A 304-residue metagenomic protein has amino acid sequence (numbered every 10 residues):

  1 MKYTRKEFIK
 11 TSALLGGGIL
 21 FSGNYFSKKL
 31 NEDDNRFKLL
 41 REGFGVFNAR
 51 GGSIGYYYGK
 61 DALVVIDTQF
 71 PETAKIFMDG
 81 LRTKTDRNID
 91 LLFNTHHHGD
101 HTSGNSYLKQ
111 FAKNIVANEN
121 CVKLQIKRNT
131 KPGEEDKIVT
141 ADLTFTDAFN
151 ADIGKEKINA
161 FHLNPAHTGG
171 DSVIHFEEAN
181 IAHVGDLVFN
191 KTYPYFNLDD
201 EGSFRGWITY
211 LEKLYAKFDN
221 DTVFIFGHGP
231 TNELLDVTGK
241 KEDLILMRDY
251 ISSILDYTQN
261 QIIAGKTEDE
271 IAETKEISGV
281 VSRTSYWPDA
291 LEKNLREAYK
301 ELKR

Functional and structural regions predicted by a protein language model:
M1-G16: N-terminal secretory signal peptides and thylakoid transit peptides that target proteins across membranes
K38-D79, I174-H175, N180-D186: Conserved beta-strand hairpin/beta-sheet module of binuclear metal-dependent hydrolase folds, prominently
I66-T68, D90-H98, V116-N118, H183-G185 (+2 more regions): Active-site neighborhood of phospho(di)ester-bond hydrolases with catalytic His/Asp-centered motifs
T73, H97-S103, V122-Q125, T168-D171 (+2 more regions): Active-site environment of divalent metal-dependent phosphoester hydrolases
R82-D152: Active-site HxH/HxHxD metal-binding segment of metal-dependent hydrolases
A148-E177: Core dinuclear metal-dependent hydrolase active-site scaffold
I208-K266: Divalent-metal (often Zn2+) His-rich catalytic cores of metallo-beta-lactamase-fold enzymes
V280-R304: Short, amphipathic C-terminal "tail helix"
